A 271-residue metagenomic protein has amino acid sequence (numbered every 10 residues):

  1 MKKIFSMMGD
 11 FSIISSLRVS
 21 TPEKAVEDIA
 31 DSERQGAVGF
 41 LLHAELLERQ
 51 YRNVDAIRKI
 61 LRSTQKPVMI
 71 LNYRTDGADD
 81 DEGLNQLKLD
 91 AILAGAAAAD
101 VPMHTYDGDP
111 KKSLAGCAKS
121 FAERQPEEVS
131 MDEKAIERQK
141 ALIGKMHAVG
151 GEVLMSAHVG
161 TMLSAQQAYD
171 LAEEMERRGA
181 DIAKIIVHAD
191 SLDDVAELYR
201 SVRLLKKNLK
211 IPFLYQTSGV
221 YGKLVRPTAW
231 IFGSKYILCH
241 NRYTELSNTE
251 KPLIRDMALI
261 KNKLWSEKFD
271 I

Functional and structural regions predicted by a protein language model:
M1-K2: N-terminal carbohydrate-binding accessory modules
M7-A148, E152-M162: Active-site beta->alpha loop and helix N-cap motifs at the rims of alpha/beta catalytic domains
H104-I271: Catalytic alpha/beta core domains of metabolic enzymes, predominantly
